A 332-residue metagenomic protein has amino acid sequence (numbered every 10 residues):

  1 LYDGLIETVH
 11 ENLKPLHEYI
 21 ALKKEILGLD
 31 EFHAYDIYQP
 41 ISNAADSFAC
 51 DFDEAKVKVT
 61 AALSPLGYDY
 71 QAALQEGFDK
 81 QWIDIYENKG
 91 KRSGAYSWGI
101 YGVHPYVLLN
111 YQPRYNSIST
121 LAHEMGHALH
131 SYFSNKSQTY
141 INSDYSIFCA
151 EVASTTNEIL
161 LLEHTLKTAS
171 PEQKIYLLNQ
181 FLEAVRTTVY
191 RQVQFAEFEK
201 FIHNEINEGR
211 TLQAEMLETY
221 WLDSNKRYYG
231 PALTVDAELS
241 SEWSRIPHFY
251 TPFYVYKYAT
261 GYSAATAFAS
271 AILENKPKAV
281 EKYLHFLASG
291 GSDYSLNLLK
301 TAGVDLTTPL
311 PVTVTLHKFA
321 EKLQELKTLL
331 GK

Functional and structural regions predicted by a protein language model:
L1-D3, I37-S47, Y68-Q71, G102-Y115 (+4 more regions): Glycine- and acidic
L1-L109, T187-Q194: Active-site-proximal, well-structured secondary-structure segments within enzyme catalytic domains
E25-I37, L121, L129, I159 (+3 more regions): C-terminal, non-catalytic "cap/extension" segments appended to globular domains
P65-A72, W98, H127, S131-T139 (+1 more regions): Conserved helix-loop functional segments at active or binding sites
I85, F148, T155-E183, Q194: Conserved active-site neighborhood of enzyme catalytic/cofactor-binding cores
P113-E124: Short alpha-helical catalytic segment bearing the HExxH-like zincin motif of zinc-dependent metalloproteases
S119-T120, S131-T155: Post-HEXXH active-site segment of zinc metalloproteases
I141-A153, A184, A214, T251-Y258: Active-site metal-coordination segments of metallo-dependent hydrolases
